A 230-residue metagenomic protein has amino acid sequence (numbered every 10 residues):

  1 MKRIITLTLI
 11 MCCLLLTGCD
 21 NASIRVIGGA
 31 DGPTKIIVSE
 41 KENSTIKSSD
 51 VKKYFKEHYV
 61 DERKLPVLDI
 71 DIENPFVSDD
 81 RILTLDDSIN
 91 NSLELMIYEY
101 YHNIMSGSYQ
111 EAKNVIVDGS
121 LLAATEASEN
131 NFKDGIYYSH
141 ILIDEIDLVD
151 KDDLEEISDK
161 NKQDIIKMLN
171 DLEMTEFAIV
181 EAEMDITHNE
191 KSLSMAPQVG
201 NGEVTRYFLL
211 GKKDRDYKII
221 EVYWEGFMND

Functional and structural regions predicted by a protein language model:
M1-L9: Positively charged n-region of N-terminal signal peptides that target proteins for export
L15-G18: C-terminal motif of bacterial Sec signal peptides marking the signal peptidase cleavage site
D20-G28: Intrinsically disordered, low-complexity regulatory segments in eukaryotic proteins
I36-E40: Generic transmembrane alpha-helix signature in multi-pass membrane proteins, especially transporters/channels
S48-S106: Short, low-complexity N-terminal intrinsically disordered segments enriched in polar/charged residues
D80, Y109-M174, H188-K191: Short solvent-exposed beta->alpha transition segments
Q163-D230: Exposed beta-sheet edge and beta->alpha loop/turn motif
